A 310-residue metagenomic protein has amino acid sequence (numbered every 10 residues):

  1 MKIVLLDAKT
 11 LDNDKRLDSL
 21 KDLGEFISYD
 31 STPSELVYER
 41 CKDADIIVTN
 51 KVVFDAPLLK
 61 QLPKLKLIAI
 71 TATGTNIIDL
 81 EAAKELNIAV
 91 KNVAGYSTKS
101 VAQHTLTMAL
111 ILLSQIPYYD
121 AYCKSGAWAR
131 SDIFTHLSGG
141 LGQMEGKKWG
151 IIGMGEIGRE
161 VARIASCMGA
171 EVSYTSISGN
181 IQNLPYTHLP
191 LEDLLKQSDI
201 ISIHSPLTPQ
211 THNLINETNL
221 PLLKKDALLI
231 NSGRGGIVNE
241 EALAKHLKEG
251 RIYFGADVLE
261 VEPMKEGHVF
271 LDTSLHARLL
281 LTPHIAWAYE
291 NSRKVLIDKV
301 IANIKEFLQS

Functional and structural regions predicted by a protein language model:
M1-A44: N-terminal glycine-/charge-rich "phosphate-binding" loop or analogous flexible N-terminal tail
D30, T71-A72, I88-K99: Short beta->alpha connector loops at strand-helix junctions that form conserved, small/polar/Pro-enriched
A44, L62, Q197-S198, D226: An anion/phosphate-binding loop that grips the pyrophosphate of nucleotide cofactors and donors
V53-L65, Q210-L229: Rossmann-fold NAD(P) dinucleotide-binding segment
L86, A94-K148: Phosphate-binding beta-alpha-beta segment of Rossmann-like dinucleotide-binding domains, i.e., the NAD(P)
T135-K225: Rossmann-like dinucleotide/phosphate-binding beta-alpha-beta segment
D226-L228, S232-S310: Rossmann-like dinucleotide-binding domain for NAD(H)/NADP(H)
